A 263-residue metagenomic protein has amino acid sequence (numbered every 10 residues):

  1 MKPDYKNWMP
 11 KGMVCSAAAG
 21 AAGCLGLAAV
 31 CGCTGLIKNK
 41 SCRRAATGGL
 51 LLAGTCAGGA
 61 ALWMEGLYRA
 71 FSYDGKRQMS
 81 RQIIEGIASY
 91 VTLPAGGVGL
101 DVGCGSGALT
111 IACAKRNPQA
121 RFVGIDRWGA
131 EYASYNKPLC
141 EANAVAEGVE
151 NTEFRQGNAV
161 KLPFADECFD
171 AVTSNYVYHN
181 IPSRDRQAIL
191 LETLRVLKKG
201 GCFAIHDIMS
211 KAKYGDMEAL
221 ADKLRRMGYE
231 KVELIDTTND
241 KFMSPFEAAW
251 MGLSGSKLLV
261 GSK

Functional and structural regions predicted by a protein language model:
K11-S16, L62-I83: Class I SAM-dependent methyltransferase Rossmann-like catalytic core, especially the SAM/SAH-binding loop
A95-G105, V123: Conserved class I S-adenosyl-L-methionine
S106-P118: Conserved SAM-binding loop of SAM-dependent methyltransferases across substrates and taxa, primarily the Class I
N117, I181-S183, L197-K199: Helix-to-beta-strand junctions that scaffold the AdoMet/dcAdoMet cofactor pocket in Class I SAM-dependent enzymes
V160-V172: A short acidic, Gly/Pro-enriched loop at the edge of an enzyme's catalytic core that lines a small-molecule cofactor
Q187-K199: A short glycine-rich, Lys/Arg-flanked "PGG" loop and its adjoining helix->strand segment in the class I
G200-D207: Conserved beta-strand signature within the Rossmann-like core of class I S-adenosyl-L-methionine
R225-G228, K241-K263: Core SAM-dependent methyltransferase catalytic element
